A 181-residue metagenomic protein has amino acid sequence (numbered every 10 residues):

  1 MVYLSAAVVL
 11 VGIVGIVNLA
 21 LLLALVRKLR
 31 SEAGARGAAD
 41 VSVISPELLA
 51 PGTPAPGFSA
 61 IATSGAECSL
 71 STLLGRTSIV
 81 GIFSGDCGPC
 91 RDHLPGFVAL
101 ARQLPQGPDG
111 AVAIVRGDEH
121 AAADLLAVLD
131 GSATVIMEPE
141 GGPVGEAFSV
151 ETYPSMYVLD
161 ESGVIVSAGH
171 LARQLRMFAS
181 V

Functional and structural regions predicted by a protein language model:
M1-P54: N-terminal targeting signals for export/organelle localization
V41, S59-G65, I136-P139: Short gly/ser/thr-rich secondary-structure transition/capping motifs
P46-T77: Acidic, Ser/Thr-rich low-complexity segments on the non-lumenal side of membrane proteins
L70-F97, G110-I114: Short active-site neighborhood of thiol/selenol oxidoreductases, capturing the structured segment around
D92-L129, E140-P143: Structural microenvironment flanking redox-active thiols in thiol-disulfide oxidoreductases
A127-S155: Short, internal strand/loop/helix patches that form the active-site neighborhood or redox-interaction surface
Y157-V181: Non-catalytic, surface beta->alpha helical segment in thiol-disulfide oxidoreductase systems
